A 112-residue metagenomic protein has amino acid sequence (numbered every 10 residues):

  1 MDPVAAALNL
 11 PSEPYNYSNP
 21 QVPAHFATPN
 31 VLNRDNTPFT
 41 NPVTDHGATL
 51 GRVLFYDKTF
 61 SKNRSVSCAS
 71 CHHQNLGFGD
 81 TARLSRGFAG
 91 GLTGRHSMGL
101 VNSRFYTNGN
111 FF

Functional and structural regions predicted by a protein language model:
M1-A48: Post-cleavage N-terminal segment of exported redox proteins
T28, L32, N36-A48, V53-F112: Extracytoplasmic redox metalloprotein regions
